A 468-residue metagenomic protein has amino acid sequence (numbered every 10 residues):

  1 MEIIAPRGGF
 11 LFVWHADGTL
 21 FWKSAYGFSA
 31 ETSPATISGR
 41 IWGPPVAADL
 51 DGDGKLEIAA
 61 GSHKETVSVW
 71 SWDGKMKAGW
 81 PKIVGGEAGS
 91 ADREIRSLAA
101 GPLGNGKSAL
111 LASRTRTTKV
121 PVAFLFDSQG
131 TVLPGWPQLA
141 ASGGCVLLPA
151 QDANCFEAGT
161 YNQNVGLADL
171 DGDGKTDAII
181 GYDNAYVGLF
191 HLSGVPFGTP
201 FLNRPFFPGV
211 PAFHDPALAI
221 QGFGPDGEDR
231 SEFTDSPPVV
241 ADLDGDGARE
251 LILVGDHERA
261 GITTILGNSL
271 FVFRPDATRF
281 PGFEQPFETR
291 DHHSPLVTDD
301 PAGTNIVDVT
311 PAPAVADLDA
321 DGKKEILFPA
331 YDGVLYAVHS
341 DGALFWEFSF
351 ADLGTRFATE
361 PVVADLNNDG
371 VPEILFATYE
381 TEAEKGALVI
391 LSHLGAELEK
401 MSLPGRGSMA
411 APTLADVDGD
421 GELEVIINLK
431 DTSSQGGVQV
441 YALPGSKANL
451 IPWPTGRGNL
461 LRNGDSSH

Functional and structural regions predicted by a protein language model:
M1-H468: Extracytoplasmic/lumenal domain signature
